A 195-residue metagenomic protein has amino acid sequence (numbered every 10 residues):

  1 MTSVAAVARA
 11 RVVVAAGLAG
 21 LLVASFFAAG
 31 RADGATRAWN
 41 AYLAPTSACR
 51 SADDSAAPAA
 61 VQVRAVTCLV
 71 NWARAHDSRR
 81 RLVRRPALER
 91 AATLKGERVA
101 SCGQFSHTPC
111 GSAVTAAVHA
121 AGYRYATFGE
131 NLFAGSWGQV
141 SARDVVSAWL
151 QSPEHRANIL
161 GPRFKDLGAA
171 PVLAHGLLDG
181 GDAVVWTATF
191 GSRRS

Functional and structural regions predicted by a protein language model:
T2-G34: Secretory targeting and sorting signals
V7, R85, S152: Residue-level signal for threonine
A10-V12, A32, A75, G96 (+1 more regions): Hydrophobic alpha-helical segments, especially transmembrane helices and their immediate juxtamembrane helical caps
G20, S25-F26, G103-F105, F133-A134: A short, ordered amphipathic alpha-helix with a cationic face
G20-A24, P45, L150: Generic detector of low-complexity/intrinsically disordered segments and short hydrophobic N-terminal stretches
L21, H76-S78, L82, A126 (+1 more regions): A generic, residue-level signal for flexible/boundary positions that often mark functional hotspots
D33, R37, V114-R194: A well-ordered secondary-structure block
A35-A121, P162-A174: Short, well-ordered surface patches within globular domains
